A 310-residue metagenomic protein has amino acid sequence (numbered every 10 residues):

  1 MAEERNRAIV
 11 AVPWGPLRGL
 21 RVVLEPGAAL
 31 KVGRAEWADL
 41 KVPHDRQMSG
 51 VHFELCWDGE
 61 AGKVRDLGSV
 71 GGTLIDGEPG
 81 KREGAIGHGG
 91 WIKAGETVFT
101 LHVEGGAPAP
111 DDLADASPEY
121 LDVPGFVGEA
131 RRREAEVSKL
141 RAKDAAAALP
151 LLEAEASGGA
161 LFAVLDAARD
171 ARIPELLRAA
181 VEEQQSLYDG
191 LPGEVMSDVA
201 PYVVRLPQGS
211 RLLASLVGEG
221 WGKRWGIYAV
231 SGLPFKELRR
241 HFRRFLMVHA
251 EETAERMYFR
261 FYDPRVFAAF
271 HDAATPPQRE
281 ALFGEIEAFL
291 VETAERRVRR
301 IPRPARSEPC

Functional and structural regions predicted by a protein language model:
M1-A28: Hydrophobic, helix-prone linear segments
M1-R7, E96-E136: Regulatory inter-domain linker segments that are low-complexity and enriched for serine/threonine/proline
R7-P13, A61-D66, R299-R300: Short, well-ordered strand-loop elements centered on a beta-strand within folded domains, enriched for acidic residues
R7-P13, G71-I75, E287-V291: Short polybasic amphipathic segments
V12, G33-R34, D66, L206 (+1 more regions): Pocket-edge structural micro-motifs
G19-E96: Forkhead-associated
A116-R260, P264-C310: Bulky hydrophobic segments
